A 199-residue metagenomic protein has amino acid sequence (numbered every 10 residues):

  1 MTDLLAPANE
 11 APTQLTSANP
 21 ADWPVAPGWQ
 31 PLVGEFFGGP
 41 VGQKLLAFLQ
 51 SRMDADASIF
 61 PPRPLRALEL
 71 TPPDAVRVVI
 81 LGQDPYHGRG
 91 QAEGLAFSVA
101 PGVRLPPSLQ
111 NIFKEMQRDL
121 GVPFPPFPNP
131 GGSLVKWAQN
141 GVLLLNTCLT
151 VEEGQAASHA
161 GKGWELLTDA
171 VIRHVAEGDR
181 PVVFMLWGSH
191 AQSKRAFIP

Functional and structural regions predicted by a protein language model:
T2-E10: A charge-rich, low-complexity, intrinsically flexible signal that marks solvent-exposed coils, linkers, repeats
L15: Extended, histidine- and acidic-residue-enriched regions that form the cofactor-binding/catalytic faces
A18-P20: A short, ordered amphipathic alpha-helix with a cationic face
D22-A26, Q30-I198: A polyanion-binding, active-site-adjacent surface
